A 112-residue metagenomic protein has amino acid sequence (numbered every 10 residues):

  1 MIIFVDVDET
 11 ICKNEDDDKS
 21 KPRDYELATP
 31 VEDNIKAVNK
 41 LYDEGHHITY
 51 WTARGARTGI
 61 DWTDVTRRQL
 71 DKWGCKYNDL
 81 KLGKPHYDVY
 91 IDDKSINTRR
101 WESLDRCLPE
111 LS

Functional and structural regions predicted by a protein language model:
M1-S112: Catalytic phosphate/metal-binding cores of nucleic-acid and nucleotide-processing enzymes, i.e., regions that mediate
